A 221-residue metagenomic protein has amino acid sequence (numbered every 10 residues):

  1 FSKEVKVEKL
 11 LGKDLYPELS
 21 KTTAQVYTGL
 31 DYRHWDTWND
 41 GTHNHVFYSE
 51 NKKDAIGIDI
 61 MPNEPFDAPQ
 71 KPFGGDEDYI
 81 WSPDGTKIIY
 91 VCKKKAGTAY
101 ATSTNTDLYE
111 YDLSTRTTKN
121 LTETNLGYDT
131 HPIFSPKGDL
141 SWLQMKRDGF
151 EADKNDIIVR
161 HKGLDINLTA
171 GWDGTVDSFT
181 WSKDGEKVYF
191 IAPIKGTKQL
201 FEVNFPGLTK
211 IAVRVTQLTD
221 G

Functional and structural regions predicted by a protein language model:
S2-H45, N63-G75, V91-D107, N120-T130 (+4 more regions): A flexible loop/linker signature enriched in serine peptidases of the S9 family
N44-I58: Blade/loop signatures of beta-propeller domains
E50-D54, D112-R116, H161-L164, N204-L208: Short loop/turn segments that connect beta-strands within beta-propeller blades
A55-D59, R116-N120, L164-N167, K210-V215: Predominantly a core beta-strand signature of beta-propeller blades across repeat-based propeller domains
P83-D84, S135-K137, K183-D184: Residue-level detector of Asp-centered blade-edge/turn motifs that repeat once per structural unit in beta-propeller
G85-I88, L121, G138-S141, V188: Hydrophobic beta-strand positions that form the internal "hydrophobic ladder" of WD40/Gbeta-like beta-propeller blades
